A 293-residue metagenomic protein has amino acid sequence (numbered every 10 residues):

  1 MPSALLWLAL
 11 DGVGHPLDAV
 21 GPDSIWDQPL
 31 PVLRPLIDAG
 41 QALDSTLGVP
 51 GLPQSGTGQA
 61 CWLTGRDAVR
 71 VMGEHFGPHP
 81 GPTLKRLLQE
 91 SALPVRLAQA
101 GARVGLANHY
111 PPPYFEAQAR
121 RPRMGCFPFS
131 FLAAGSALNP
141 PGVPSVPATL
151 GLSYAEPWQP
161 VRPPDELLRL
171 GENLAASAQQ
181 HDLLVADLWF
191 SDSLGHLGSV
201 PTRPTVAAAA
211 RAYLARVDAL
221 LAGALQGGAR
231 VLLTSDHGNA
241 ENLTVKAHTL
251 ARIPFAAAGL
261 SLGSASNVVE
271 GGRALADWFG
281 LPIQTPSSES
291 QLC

Functional and structural regions predicted by a protein language model:
M1-C293: Feature captures the catalytic ectodomains and active-site-proximal regions of enzymes that hydrolyze or transfer
